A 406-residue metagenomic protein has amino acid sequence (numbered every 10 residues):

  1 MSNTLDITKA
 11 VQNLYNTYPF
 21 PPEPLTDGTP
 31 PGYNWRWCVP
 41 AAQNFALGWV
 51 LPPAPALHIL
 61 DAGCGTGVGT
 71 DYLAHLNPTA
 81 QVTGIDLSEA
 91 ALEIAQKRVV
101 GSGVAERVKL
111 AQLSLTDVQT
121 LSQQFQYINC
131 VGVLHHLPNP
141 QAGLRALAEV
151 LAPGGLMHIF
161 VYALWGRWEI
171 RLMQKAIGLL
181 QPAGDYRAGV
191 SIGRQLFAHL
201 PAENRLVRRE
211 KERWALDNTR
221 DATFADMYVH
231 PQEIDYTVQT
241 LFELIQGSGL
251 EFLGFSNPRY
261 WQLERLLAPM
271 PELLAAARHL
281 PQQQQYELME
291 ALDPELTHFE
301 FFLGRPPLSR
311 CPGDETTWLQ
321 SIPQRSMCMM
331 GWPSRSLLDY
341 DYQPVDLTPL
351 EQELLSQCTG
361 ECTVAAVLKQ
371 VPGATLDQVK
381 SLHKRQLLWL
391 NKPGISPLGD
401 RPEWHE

Functional and structural regions predicted by a protein language model:
T17, G28-L57: Conserved alpha-helix/loop element of class I SAM-dependent methyltransferases that forms part of the SAM/SAH-binding
T66-P78: Conserved SAM-binding loop of SAM-dependent methyltransferases across substrates and taxa, primarily the Class I
V104-T116: Conserved SAM-binding strand-loop segment of SAM-dependent methyltransferases
Q119-Y127: A short acidic, Gly/Pro-enriched loop at the edge of an enzyme's catalytic core that lines a small-molecule cofactor
Q141-P153: A short glycine-rich, Lys/Arg-flanked "PGG" loop and its adjoining helix->strand segment in the class I
L156-L206: Conserved class I S-adenosyl-L-methionine
D185-A268: Substrate-binding/catalytic lobe of Class I Rossmann-like enzymes that use SAM or dcSAM, i.e., the mid-to-C-terminal
L266-P294, H298-F299, Q343-E406: Long, charge-rich, low-complexity alpha-helical segments
